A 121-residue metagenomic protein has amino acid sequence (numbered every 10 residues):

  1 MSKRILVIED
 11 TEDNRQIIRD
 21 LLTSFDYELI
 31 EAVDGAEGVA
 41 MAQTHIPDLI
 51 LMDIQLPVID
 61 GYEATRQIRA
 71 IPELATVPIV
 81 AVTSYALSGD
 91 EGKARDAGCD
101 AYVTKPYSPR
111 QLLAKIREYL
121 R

Functional and structural regions predicted by a protein language model:
E9: Conserved acidic carboxylate
Q16-S24: Charged docking surfaces used in two-component/phosphorelay signaling
D26-V33, M41, V103: Short hydrophobic/Thr-rich beta-strand motif most characteristic of the beta2 strand and flanking loop of CheY-like
H45-L51, L56: Active-site beta3 strand of CheY-like receiver
P57, A75, L87, K105-P106: The feature encodes the CheY-like receiver
Y107-I116: C-terminal output helix
